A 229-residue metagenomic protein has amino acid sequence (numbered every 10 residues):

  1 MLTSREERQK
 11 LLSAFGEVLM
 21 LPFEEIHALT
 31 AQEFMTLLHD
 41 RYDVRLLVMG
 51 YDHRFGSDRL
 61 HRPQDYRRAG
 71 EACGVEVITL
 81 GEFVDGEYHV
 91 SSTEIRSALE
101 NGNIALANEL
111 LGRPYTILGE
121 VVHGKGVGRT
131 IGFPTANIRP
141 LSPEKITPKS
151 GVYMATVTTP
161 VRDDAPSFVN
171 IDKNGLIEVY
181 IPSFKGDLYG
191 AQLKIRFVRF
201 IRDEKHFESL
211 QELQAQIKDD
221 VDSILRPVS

Functional and structural regions predicted by a protein language model:
M1-C73: N-terminal Rossmann-like or analogous alpha/beta NTP/dinucleotide-binding catalytic cores that position adenine
E7, E33, D65, E94 (+2 more regions): An acidic, carboxylate-rich microenvironment
E7, L106-R113, E212-S223: A non-catalytic, amphipathic alpha-helix used as a structural packing/dimerization or gating element in enzyme scaffolds
L12, L47, A107, A155 (+1 more regions): Residue-level signal for inorganic ion chemistry
G70-N170: Glycine-rich, Lys/Arg-enriched anion-binding loops that position phosphate/diphosphate groups for phosphoryl
G124-S229: Phosphate/ribose-recognition catalytic cores of enzymes acting on nucleotide-derived substrates
